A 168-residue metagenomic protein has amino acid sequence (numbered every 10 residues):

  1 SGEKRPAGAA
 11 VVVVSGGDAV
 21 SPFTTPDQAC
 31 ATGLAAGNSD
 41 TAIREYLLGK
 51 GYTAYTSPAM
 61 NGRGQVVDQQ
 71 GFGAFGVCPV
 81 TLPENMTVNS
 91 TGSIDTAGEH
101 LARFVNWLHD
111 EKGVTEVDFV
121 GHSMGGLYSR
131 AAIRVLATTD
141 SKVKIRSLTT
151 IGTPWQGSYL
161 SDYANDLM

Functional and structural regions predicted by a protein language model:
S1, S15, S21, S39 (+8 more regions): Generic serine detector
S1-G8: Short beta-strand-to-loop junctions in surface cap/lid or active-site-entrance loops
A9-E116: Active-site catalytic motif of lipid deacylating hydrolases and related acyltransferases
G98-M168: Serine-dependent carboxylesterase/thioesterase catalytic core of lipase-like alpha/beta-hydrolase/SGNH enzymes
